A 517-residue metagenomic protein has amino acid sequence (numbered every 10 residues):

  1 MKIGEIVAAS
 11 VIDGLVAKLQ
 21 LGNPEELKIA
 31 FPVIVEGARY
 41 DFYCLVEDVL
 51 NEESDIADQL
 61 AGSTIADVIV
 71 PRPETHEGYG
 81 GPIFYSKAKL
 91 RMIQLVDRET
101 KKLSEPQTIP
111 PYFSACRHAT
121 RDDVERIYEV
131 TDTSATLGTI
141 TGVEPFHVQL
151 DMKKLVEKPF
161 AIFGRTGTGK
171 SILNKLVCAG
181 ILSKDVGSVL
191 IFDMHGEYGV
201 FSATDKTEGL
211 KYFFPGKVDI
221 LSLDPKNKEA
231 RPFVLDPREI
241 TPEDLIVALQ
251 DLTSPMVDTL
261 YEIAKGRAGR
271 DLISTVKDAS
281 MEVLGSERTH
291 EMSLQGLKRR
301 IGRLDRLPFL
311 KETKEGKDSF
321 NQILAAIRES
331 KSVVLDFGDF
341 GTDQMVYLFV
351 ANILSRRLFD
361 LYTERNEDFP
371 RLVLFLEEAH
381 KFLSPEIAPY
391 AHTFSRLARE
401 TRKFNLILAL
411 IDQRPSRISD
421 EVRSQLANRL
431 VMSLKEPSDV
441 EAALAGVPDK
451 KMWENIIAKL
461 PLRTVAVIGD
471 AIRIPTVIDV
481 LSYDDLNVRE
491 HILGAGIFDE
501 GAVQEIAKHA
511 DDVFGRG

Functional and structural regions predicted by a protein language model:
M1-F163, L173-V177, D368-P370: Basic- and hydrophobic-enriched, low-structure N-terminal and domain-boundary segments that flank ATP-binding catalytic
Y40, L50-E52, Q94-D97, H195-G199 (+7 more regions): Conserved nucleotide-binding/hydrolysis micro-motifs of P-loop NTPases
Y79, R396-L481: Conserved ATP-driven motor cores of ASCE-family P-loop NTPases powering translocation/secretion/packaging/pilus
S134-S222, V467, V488, I497-D499 (+1 more regions): Glycine-rich phosphate-binding loop of nucleotide-binding enzymes
K154-L155, I181-D185, Y212-F213, A325-I327 (+3 more regions): Conserved catalytic network of the ASCE P-loop NTPase/AAA+ motor domain
F192, L376, I411-D412: Hydrophobic residues in beta-strands of the RecA-like P-loop NTPase core, especially within AAA+ ATPase
G196-E208, L221-A398, K403, V465-A471: P-loop NTPase motor domains
P461-G517: Conserved P-loop NTPase motor module
